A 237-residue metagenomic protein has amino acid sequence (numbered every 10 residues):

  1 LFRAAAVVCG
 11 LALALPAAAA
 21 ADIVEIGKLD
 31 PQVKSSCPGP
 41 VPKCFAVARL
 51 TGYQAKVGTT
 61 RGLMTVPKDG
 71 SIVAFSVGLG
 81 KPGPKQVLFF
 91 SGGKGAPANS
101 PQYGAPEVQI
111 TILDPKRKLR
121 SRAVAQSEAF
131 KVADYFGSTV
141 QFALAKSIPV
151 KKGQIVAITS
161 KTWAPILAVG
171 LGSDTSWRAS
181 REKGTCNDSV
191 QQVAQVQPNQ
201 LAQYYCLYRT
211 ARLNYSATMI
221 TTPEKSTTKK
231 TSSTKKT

Functional and structural regions predicted by a protein language model:
A5-P16: Bacterial N-terminal signal peptides
A17-A21: Boundary at the C-terminal end of the N-terminal hydrophobic targeting segment
D22-C44, A96-P198: Aromatic- and Gly/Pro-enriched, solvent-exposed loop/edge beta-strand patches characteristic of beta-rich domains
F45-P67, V140-F142: Short beta-strands within extracellular/lumenal beta-sheet-rich domains
K68-Q102: A short beta-strand element within beta-rich, extracytoplasmic domains of secreted/secretory-pathway proteins
D188-K225: Compositionally biased low-complexity segments at domain edges in trafficked proteins and select soluble regulators
P223-T237: Ser/Thr/Gly/Pro-rich low-complexity, disordered linker/stalk segments of secreted and cell-surface proteins
